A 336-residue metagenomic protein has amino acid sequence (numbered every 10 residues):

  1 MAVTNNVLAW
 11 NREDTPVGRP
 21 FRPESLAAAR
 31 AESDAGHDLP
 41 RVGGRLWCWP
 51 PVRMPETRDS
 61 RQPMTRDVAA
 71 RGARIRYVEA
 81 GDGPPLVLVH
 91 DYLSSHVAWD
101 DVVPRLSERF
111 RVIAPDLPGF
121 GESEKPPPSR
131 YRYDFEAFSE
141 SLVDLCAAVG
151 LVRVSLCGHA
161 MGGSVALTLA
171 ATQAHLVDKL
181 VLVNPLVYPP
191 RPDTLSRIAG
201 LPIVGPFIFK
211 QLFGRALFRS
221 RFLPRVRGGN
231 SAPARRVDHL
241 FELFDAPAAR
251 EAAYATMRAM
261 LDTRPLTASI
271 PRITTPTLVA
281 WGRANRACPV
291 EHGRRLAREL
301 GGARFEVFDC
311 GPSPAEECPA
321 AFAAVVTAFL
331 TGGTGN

Functional and structural regions predicted by a protein language model:
M1, N6-W10, V17-L86, S107-F110 (+4 more regions): Alpha/beta-hydrolase fold catalytic core
V68-G72, V78-A80, A114-C157, A324: Active-site loop/oxyanion-hole signature of alpha/beta-hydrolase fold enzymes
A73-K125: Conserved HGGG/HGGXW glycine-rich cap/lid loop of the alpha/beta-hydrolase fold
A171, D178-K210: Flexible "cap/lid" loop of the alpha/beta hydrolase fold
P192-D193, Q211-R272: Conserved alpha/beta-hydrolase catalytic His-Asp/Glu region
I273, V279-W281: Short beta-strand/loop motif that positions the catalytic acidic residue of the alpha/beta-hydrolase fold
R283-C288: Acidic catalytic loop of the alpha/beta-hydrolase fold
G311-A323: Catalytic histidine-centered segment of alpha/beta-hydrolase-like enzymes
